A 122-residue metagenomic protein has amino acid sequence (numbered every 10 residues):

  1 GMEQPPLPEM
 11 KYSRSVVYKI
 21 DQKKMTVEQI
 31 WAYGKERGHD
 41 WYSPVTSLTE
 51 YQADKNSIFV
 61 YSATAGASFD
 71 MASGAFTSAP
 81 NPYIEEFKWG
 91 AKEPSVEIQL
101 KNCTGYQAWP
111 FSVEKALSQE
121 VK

Functional and structural regions predicted by a protein language model:
G1-K122: Histidine-/acidic-rich catalytic cores in large beta-rich domains
